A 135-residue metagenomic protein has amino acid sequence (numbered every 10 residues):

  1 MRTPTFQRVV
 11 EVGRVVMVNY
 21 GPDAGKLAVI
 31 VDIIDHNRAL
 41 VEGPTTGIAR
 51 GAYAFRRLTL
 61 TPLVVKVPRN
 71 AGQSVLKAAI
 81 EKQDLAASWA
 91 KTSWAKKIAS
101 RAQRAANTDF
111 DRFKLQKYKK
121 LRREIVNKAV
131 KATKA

Functional and structural regions predicted by a protein language model:
M1-V12, I30-A135: Ferredoxin-like alpha/beta domains used as RNA- or RNAP-binding modules
A24-V29: Short, Lys/Arg- and Gly-enriched loop/turn segments at beta-strand edges
